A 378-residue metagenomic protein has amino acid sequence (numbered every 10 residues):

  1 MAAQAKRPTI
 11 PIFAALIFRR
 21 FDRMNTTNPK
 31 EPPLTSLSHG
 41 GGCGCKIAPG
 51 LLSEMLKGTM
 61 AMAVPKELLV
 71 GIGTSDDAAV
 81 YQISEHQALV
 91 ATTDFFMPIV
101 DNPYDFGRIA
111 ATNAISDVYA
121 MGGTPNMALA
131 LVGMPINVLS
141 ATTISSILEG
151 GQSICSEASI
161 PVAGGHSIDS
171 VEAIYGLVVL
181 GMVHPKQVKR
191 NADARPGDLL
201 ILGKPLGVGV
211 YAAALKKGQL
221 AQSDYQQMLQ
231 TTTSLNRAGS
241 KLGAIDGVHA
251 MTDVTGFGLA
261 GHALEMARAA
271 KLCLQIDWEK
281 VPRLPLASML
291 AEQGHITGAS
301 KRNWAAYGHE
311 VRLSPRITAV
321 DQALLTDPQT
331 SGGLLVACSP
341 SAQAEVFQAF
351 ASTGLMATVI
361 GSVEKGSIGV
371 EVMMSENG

Functional and structural regions predicted by a protein language model:
I12-R23: Short, Lys/Arg-enriched N-terminal segments with co-localized hydrophobic residues within the first ~10-30 amino acids
M24-G378: Helix-biased detector of long, well-ordered alpha-helical tracts
